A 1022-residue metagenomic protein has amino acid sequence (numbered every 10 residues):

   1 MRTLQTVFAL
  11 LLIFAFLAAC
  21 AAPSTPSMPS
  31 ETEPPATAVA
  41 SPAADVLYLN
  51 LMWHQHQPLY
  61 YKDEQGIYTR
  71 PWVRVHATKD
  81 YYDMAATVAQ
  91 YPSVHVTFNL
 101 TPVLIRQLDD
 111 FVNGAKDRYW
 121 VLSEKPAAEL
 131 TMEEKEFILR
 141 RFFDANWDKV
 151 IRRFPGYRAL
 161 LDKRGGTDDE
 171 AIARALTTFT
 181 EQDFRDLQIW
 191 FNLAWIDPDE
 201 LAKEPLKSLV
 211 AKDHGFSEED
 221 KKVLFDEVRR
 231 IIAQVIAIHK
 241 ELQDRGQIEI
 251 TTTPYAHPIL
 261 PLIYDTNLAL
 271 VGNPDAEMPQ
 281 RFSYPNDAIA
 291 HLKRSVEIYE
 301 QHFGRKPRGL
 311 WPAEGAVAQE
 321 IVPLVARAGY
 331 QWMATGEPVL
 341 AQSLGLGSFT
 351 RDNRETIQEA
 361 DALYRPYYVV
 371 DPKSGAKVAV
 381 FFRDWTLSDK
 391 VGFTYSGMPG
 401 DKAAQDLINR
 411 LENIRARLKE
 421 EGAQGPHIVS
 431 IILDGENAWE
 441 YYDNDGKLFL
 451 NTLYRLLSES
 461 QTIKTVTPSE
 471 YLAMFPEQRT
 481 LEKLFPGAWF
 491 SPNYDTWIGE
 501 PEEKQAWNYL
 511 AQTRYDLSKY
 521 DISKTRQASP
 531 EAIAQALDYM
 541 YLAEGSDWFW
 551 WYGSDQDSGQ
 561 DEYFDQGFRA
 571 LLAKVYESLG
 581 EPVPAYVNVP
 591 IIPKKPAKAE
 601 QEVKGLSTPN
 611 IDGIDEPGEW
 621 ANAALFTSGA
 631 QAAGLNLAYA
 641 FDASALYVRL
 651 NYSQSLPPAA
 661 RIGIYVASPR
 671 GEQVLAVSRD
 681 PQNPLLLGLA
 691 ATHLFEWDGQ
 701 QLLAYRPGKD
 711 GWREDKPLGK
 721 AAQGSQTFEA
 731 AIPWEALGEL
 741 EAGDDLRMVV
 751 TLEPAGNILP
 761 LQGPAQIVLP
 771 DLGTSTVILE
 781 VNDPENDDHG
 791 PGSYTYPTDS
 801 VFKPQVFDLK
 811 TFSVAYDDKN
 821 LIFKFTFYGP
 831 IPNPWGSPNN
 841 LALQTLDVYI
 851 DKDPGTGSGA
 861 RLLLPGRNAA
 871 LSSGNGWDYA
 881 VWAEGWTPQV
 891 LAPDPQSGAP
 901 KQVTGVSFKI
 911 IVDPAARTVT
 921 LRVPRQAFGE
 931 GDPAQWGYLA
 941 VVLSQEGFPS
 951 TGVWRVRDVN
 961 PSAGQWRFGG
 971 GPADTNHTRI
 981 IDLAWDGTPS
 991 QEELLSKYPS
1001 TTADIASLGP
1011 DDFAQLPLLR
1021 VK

Functional and structural regions predicted by a protein language model:
A18-A19: C-terminal motif of bacterial Sec signal peptides marking the signal peptidase cleavage site
E31-P34, A38-N50, H56-I67, Y586-K594 (+3 more regions): Mature N-terminal, pre-catalytic/accessory segment of carbohydrate-active enzymes
A44-S208, F349-E602: Active-site and substrate-binding clefts of carbohydrate-active enzymes
R185-W190, W195, E200-K203, E219 (+8 more regions): Histidine-centered catalytic/metal-binding microenvironments
E277-E314, D371, N409-I432: CE4/NodB-like, metal-dependent polysaccharide N-deacetylase domain that modifies extracellular/periplasmic N-acetylated
N286-T356, N437-L457: Catalytic domains of cell-wall/extracellular-matrix polysaccharide-remodeling enzymes, centered on de-N-acetylation
K594-L606, S668-H693, S725, W734-E785 (+2 more regions): Acidic/polar low-complexity flexible segments
I611, E616-G699, L746-P760, V777-T887 (+2 more regions): Surface-exposed, glycine/proline- and aromatic-rich loop segments on solvent-exposed faces across compartments
